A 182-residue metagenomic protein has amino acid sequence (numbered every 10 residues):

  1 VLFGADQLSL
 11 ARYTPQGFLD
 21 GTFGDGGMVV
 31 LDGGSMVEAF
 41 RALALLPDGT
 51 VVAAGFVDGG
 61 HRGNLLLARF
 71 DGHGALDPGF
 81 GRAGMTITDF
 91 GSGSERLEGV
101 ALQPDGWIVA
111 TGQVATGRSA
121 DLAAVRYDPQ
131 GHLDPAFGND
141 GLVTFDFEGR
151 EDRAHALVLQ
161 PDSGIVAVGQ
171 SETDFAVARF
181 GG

Functional and structural regions predicted by a protein language model:
V1-G182: A sequence-level/structural motif corresponding to short, flexible coil/turn segments enriched in small polar residues
